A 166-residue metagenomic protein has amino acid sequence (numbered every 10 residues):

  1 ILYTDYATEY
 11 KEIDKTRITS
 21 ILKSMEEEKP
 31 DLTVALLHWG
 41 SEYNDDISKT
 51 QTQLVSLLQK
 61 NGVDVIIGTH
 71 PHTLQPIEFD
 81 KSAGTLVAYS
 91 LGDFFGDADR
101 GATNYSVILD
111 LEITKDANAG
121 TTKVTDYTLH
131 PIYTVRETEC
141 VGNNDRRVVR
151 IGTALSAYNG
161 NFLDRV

Functional and structural regions predicted by a protein language model:
I1-V166: Acidic, metal/ion-coordinating pockets
